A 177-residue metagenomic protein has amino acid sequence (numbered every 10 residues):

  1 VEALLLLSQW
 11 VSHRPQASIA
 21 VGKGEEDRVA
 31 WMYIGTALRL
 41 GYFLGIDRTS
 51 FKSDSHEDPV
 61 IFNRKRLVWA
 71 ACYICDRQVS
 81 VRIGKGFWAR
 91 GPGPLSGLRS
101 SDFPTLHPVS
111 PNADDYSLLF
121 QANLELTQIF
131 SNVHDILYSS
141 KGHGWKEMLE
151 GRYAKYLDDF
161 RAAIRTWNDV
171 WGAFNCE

Functional and structural regions predicted by a protein language model:
V1-Q121, T127-E177: Acidic, Ser/Thr-rich, low-complexity intrinsically disordered regions in fungal proteins
